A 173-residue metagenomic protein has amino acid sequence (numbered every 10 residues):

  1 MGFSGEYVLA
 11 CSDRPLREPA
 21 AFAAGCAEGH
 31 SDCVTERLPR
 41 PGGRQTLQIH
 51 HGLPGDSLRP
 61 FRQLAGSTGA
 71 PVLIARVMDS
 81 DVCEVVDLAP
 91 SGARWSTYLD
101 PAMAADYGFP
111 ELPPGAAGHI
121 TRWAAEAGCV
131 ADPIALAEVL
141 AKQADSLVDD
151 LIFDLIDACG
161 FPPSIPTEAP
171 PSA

Functional and structural regions predicted by a protein language model:
M1-G2, A89-S91, G160: Glycine-centered flexibility motif
M1-G29: Short, extreme N-terminal segment that most often corresponds to the first beta-strand
R14, G52-D56, G115, A131: Short coil/turn linker and secondary-structure boundary residues
A21-G25, Q63-G66, R122, E138 (+1 more regions): Charged/polar, solvent-exposed surface patches and flexible loops
A27-P101: Short, intrinsically disordered low-complexity segments
D100-A173: Long, compositionally biased intrinsically disordered terminal regions
